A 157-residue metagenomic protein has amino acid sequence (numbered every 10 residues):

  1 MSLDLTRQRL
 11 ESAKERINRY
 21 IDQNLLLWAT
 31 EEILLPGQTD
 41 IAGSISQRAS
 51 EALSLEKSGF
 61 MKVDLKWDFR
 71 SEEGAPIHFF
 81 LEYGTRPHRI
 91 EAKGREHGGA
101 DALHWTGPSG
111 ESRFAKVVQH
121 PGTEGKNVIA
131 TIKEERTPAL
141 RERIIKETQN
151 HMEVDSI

Functional and structural regions predicted by a protein language model:
M1-G74, H97, D101-I157: Short, Lys/Arg-rich flexible segments
G74-K93: Extended Gly/Ser/Thr-rich low-complexity repeat segments, especially those forming or decorating extracellular
